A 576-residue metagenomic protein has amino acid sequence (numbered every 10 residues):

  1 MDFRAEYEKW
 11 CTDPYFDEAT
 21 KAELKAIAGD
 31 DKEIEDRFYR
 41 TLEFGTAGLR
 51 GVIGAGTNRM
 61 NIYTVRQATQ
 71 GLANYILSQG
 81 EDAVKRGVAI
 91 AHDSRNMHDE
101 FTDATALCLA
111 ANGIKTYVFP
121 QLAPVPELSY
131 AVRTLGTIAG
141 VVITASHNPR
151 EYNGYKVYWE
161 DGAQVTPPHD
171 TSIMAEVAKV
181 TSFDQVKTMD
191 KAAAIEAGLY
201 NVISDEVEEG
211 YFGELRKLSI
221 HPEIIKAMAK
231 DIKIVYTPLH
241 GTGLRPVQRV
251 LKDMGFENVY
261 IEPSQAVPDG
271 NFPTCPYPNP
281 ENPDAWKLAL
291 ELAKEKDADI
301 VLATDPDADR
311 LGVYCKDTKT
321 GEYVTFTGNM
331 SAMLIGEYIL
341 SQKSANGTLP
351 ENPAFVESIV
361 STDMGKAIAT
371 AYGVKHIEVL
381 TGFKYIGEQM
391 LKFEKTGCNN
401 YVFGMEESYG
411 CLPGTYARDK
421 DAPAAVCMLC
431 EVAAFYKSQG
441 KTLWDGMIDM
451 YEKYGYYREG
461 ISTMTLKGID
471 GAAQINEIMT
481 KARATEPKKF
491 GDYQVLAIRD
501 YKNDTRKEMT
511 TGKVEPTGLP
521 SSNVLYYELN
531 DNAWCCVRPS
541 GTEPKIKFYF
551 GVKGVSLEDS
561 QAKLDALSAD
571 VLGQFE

Functional and structural regions predicted by a protein language model:
A5-T105, A194-K230, T242: An N-terminal, well-structured beta->alpha segment
C11, E33-F38, L42, N153-A285 (+1 more regions): Gly/Ser/Thr-enriched, mixed-charge loops and adjacent short helices that form phosphate/oxyanion-binding elements
F38-N58, A145-N148, I234, P238-V250 (+4 more regions): Conserved phosphate/anionic-ligand binding catalytic regions in large, soluble enzymes, centered on
A89-Y152, K252-G312: N-terminal small/polar loop signature for handling phosphorylated ligands or for N-terminal nucleophile
F101-L109, Y152-W159, D309-N329, G365: Short Gly/Thr/Asp-enriched flexible loops that form oxyanion-binding sites at enzyme active sites
Y158-T188, N329-N352, E357-K366, A422: Glycine-rich phosphate-binding loop plus the immediately following alpha-helix
K294, A298-I300, E322-V324, Q342-R538 (+4 more regions): Phosphate-binding and adjacent anionic-ligand microenvironments
